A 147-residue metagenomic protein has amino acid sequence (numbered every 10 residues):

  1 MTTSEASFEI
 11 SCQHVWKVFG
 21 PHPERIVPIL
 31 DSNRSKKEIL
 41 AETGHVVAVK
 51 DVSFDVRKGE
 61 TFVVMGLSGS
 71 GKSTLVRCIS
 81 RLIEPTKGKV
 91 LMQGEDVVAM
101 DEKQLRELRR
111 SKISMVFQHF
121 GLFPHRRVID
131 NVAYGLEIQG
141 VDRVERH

Functional and structural regions predicted by a protein language model:
M1-H45: ABC-family P-loop ATPase nucleotide-binding domain
I39-G44, V97-I113, I138, R143: ABC ATPase NBD coupling module
S80: Helix-to-loop junction immediately C-terminal to a conserved catalytic motif
T86-K89, E145: Conserved coupling/switch loops of ABC nucleotide-binding domains, chiefly the family-specific signature
G88-D96: Conserved ABC transporter NBD signature motif
I129-E137, H147: Short helical segment in ABC ATPase nucleotide-binding domains corresponding to the A-loop/adjacent helical element
